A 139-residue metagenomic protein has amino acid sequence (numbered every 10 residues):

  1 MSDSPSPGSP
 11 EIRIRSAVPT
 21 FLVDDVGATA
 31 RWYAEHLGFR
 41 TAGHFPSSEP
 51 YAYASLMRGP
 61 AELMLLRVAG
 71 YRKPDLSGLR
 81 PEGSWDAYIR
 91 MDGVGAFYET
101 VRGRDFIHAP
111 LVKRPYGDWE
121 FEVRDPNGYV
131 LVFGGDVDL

Functional and structural regions predicted by a protein language model:
S2-T20, R31, R40-R90, Y98-R124 (+1 more regions): Vicinal oxygen chelate
